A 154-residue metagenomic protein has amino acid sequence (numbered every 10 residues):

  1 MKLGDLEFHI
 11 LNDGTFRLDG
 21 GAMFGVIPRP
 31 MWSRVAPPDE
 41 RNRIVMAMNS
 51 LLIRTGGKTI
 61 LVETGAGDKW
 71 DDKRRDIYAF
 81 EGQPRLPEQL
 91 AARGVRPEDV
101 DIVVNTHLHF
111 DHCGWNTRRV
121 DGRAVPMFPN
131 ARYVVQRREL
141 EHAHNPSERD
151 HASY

Functional and structural regions predicted by a protein language model:
M1-A91, D99-I102: Metallo-beta-lactamase
F16, D111, E141: Surface-exposed, flexible loop/turn segments at secondary-structure boundaries
G20, D71-D72, G114-W115, H144-N145: Short glycine-/acidic-enriched loop or helix-start segments at secondary-structure transitions that form or flank
V62, T106, V135-Q136: Active-site flanking residues adjacent to catalytic metal/cofactor-binding acidic residues
G67, H109, E139: Catalytic metal-binding/acid-base residues of hydrolase active sites
E81-V95, D99-D101, M127-Y154: Metallo-beta-lactamase
V100-D111: Metallo-beta-lactamase
C113-R123: Metal-dependent catalytic neighborhoods of phosphoester/phosphodiester hydrolases
